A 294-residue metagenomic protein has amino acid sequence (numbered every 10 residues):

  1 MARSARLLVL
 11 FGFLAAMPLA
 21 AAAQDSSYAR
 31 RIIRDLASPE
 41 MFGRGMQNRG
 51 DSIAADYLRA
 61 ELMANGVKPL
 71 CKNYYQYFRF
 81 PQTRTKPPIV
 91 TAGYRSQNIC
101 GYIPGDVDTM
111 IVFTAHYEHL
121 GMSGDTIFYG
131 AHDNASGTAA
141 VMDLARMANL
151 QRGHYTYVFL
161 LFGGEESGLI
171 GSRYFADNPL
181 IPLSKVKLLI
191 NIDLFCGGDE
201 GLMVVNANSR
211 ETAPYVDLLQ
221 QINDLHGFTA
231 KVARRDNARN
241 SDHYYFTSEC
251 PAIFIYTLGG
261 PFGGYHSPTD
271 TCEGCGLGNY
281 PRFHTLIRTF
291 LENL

Functional and structural regions predicted by a protein language model:
M1-S26: Bacterial Sec-dependent N-terminal signal peptides
Y28-D35, R49-A64, N73, S136-D143 (+7 more regions): Extracytoplasmic/secreted proteins, especially bacterial periplasmic and envelope-associated proteins
R34-A37, I99-C100, M110-T114, V158-L161 (+5 more regions): Structural recognition of the beta-strand scaffold that forms the well-ordered cores of secreted hydrolase catalytic
P39-R49, P87-V90, D125-N134, L161-F162 (+3 more regions): Second-shell loop/turn segments in exported
E40-G43, L62, K68-P69, D106-V107 (+7 more regions): Solvent-exposed loop/turn segments at secondary-structure junctions within structured extracellular/periplasmic domains
R44-Y102: A non-catalytic alpha/beta surface segment that caps or lines the substrate-entry region of metallo-dependent hydrolase
R95-Q97, G121-L218, R239: Acidic/histidine-rich catalytic neighborhood of metal-dependent amide-processing enzymes
E200-L294: Active-site-adjacent substrate-binding region of metalloamidase/peptidase-like peptide-processing proteins
